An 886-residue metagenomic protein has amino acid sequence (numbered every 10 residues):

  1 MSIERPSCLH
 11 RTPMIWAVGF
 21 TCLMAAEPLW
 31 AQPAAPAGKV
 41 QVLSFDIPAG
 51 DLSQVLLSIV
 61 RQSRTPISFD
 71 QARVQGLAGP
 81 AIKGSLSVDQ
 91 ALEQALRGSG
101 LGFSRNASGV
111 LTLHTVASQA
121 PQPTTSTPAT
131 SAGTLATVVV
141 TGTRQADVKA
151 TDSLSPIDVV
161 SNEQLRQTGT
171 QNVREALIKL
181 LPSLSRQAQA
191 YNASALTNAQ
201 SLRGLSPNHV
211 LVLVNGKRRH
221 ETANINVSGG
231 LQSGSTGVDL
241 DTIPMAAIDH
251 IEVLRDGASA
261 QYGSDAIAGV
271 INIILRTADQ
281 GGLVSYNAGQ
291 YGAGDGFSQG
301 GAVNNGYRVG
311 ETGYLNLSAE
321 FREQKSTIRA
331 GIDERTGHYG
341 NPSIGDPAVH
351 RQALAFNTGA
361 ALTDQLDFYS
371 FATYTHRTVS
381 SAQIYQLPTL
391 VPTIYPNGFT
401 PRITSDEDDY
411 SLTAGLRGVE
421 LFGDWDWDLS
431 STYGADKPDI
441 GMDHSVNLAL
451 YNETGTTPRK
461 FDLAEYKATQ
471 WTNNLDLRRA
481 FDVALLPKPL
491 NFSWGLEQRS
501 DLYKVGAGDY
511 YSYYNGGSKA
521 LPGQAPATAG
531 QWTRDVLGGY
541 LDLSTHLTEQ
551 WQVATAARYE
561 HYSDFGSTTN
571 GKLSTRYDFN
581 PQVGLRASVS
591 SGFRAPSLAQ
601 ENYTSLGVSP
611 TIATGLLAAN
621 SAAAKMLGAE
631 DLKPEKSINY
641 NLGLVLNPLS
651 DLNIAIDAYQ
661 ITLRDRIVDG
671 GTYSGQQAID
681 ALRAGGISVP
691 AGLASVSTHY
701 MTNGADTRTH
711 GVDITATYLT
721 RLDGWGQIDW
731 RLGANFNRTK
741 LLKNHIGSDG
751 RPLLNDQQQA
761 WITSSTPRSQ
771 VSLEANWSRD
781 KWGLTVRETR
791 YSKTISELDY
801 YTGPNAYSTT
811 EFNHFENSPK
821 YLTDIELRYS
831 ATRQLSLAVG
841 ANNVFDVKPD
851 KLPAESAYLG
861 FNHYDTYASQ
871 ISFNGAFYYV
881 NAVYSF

Functional and structural regions predicted by a protein language model:
L56-Q62, H114-R166: Short, acidic, small-residue-rich periplasmic hinge/interaction motif at the N-terminus of Gram-negative outer-membrane
L111-H114, A146-D147, I157, L177-A223: Extracytoplasmic beta-strand/coil segments of soluble accessory domains associated with Gram-negative outer-membrane
L111-H114, V173-A176, L180, Q200-S201 (+6 more regions): N-terminal periplasmic accessory domains that precede and gate Gram-negative outer-membrane beta-barrel machines
K217-R255: Short acidic/polar hinge/loop motifs at secondary-structure boundaries that mediate gating or recognition
Q280-L283, A293-Q383, P388-N397, P401-A414 (+4 more regions): Transmembrane beta-barrel wall of Gram-negative outer-membrane proteins
F399-T413, E420-F422, Y433, S445-V553 (+1 more regions): Outer-membrane beta-barrel transmembrane domain signature of Gram-negative proteins, especially the mid-to-C-terminal
N653, A658-Y800: Gram-negative outer-membrane beta-barrel transporters
L663, R738, E788-T802, Y829-F886: C-terminal beta-signal and adjacent terminal beta-strands/loops of Gram-negative outer-membrane beta-barrel proteins
